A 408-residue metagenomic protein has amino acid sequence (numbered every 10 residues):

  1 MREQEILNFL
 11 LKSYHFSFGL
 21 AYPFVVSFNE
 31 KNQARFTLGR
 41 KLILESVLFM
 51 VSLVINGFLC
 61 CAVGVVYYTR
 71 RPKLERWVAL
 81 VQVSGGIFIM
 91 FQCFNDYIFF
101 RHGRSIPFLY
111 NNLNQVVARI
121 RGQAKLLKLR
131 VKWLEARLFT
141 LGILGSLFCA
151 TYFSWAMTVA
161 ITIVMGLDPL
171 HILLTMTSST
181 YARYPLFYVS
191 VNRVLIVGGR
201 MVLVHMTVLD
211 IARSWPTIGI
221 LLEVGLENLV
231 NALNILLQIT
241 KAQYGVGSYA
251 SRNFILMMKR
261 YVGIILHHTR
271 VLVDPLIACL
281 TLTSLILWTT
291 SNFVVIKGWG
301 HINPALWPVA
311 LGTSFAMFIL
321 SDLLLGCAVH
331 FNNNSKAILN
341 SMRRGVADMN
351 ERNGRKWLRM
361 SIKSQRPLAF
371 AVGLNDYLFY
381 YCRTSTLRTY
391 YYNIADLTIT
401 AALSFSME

Functional and structural regions predicted by a protein language model:
M1-K12, R104, F108, N112 (+1 more regions): Short, non-transmembrane cytosolic segments of multipass membrane proteins
M1-S52, N56, L126-M157, I239-E408: Terminal membrane-anchoring module of integral membrane proteins
L20-Q115: Non-cleavable N-terminal signal-anchor transmembrane helices
V51-I89, I120-A250, S291-F318: Helix-loop-helix junctions within predominantly alpha-helical proteins
Q92-V117, L222, L226, M317-D348: Inner-leaflet juxtamembrane helices
N112-Q115, R119, T217, L221-V224 (+6 more regions): Charged, amphipathic alpha-helical oligomerization/scaffolding segments
